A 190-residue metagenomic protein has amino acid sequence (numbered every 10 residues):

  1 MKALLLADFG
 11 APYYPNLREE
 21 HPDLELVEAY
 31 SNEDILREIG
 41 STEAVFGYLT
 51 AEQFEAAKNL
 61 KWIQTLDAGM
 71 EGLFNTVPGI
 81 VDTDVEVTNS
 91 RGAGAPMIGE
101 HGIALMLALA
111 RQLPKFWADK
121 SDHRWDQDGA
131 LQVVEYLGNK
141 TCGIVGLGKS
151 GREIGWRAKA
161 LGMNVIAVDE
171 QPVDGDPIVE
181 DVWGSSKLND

Functional and structural regions predicted by a protein language model:
M1-A44: N-terminal glycine-/charge-rich "phosphate-binding" loop or analogous flexible N-terminal tail
D8-P12, S31-E33, Y48-E52, V168-D174: Short, polar loop motifs at secondary-structure junctions
R18, L36, F54, V77-G79 (+3 more regions): Short secondary-structure boundary/capping segments
L24-Y30, E43-Y48, S121-G129, I178-S185: Short gly/ser/thr-rich secondary-structure transition/capping motifs
V27, E86-T88, I166: Structural detector of well-ordered beta-strand residues that form the stable sheet scaffold of enzyme domains
A29-E38, A51-E55, G175-D190: Short acidic low-complexity segments
E43-S121: Phosphate/diphosphate ligand-binding glycine-rich loop within oxidoreductases
L131-D190: Rossmann-like dinucleotide/phosphate-binding beta-alpha-beta segment
